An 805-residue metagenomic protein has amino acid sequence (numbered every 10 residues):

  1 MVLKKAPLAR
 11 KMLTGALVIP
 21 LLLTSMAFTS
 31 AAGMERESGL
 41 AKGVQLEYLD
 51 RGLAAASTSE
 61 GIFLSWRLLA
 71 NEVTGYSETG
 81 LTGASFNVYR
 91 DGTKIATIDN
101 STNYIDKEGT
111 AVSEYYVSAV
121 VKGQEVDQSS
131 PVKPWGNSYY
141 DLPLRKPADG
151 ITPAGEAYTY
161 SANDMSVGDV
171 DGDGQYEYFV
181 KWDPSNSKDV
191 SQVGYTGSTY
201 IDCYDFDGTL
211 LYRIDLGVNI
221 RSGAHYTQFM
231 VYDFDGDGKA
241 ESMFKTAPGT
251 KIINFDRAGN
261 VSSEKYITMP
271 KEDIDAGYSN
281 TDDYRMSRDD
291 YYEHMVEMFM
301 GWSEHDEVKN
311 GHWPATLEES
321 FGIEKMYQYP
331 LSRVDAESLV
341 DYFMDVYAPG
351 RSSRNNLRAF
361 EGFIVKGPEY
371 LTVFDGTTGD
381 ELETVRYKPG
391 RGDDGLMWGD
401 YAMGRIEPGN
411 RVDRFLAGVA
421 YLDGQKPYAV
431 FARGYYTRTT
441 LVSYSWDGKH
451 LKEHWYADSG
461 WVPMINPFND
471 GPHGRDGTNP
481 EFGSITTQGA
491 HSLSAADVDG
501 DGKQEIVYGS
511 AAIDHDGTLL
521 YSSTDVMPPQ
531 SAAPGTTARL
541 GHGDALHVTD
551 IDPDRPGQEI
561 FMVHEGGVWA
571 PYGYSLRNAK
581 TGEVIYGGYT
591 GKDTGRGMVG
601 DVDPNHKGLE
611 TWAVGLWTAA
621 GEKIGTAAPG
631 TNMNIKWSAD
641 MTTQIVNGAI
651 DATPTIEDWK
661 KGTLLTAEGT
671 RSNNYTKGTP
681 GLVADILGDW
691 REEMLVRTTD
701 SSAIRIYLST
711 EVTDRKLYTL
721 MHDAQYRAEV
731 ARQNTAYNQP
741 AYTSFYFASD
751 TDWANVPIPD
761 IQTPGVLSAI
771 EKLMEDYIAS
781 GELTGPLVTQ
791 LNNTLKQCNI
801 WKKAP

Functional and structural regions predicted by a protein language model:
V2-A16: Bacterial N-terminal signal peptides that target proteins for export
G15-S25: Bacterial N-terminal signal peptides
L23-S38: Sec-dependent signal peptide cleavage junction
R36-D50, G61, N71-V73, T79 (+3 more regions): Beta-propeller-forming repeat regions
S57-S65: Short coil/turn motif common to extracellular beta-sandwich-like domains
T82-A84: Solvent-exposed loop segments of extracellular immunoglobulin-like
F86-V88: Hydrophobic beta-strand segments
Q762-P805: Amphipathic, heptad-repeat alpha-helical segments
